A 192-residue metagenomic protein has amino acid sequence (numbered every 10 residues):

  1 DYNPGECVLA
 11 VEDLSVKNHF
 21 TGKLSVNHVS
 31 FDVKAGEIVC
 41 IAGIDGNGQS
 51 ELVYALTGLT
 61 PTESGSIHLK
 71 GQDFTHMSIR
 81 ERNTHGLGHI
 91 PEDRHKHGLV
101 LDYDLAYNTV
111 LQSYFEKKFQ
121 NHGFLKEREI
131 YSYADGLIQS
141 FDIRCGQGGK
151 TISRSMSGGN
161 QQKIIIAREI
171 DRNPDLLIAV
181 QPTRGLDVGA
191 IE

Functional and structural regions predicted by a protein language model:
D1-E192: Glycine-rich phosphate-binding loops of nucleotide-dependent enzymes
